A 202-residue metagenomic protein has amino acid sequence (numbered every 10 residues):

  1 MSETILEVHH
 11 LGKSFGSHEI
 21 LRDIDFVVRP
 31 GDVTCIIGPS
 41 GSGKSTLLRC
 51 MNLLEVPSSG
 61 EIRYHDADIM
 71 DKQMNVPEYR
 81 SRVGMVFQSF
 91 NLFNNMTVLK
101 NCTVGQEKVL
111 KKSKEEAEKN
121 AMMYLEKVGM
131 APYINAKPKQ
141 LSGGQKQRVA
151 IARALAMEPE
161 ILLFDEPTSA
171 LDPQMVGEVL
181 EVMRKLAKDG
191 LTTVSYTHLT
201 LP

Functional and structural regions predicted by a protein language model:
E3-L199: ABC family nucleotide-binding domain
